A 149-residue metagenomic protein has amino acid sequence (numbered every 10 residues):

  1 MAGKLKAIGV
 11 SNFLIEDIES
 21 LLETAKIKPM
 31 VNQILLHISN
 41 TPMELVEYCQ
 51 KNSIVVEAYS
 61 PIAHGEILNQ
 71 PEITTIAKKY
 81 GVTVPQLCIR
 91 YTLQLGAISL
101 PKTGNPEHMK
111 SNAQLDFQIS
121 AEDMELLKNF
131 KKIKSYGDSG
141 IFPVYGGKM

Functional and structural regions predicted by a protein language model:
M1-M149: Beta/alpha (TIM)-barrel catalytic core signal, keyed to glycine-rich beta->alpha loops juxtaposed to Asp/Glu that bind
